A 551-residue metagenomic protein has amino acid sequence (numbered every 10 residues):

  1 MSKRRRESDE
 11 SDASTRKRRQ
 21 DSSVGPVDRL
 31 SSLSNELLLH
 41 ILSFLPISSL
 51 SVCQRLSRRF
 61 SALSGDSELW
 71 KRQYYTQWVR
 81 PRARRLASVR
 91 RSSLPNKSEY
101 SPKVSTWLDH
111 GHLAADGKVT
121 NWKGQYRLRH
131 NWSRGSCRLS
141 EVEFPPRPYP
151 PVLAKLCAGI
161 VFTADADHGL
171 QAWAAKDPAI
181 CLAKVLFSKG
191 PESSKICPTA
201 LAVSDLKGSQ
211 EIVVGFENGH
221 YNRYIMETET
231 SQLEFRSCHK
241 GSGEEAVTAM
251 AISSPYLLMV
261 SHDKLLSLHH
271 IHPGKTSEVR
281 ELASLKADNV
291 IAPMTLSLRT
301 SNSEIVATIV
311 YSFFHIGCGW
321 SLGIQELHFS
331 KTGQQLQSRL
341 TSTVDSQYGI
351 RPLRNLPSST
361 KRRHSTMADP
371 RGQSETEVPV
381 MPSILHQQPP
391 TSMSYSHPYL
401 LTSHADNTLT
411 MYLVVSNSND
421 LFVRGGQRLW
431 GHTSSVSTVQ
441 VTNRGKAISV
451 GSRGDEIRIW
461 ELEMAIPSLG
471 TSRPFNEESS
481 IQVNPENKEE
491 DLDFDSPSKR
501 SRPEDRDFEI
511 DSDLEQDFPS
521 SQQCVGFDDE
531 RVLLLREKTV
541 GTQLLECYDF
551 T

Functional and structural regions predicted by a protein language model:
S2-S31, S48, R55, R59-P191 (+3 more regions): Intrinsically disordered, low-complexity acidic/Ser/Thr/Pro-rich linker and tail segments in large eukaryotic scaffolds
L56, C157, A166, G208 (+8 more regions): Short loop/turn segments that connect beta-strands within the blades of beta-propeller domains, predominantly WD40
S67, N96-W107, G111-R339: Fungal eukaryote-biased detector of long internal structured cores
L170, Y221, L266, L409 (+2 more regions): Structural signal for beta-propeller blades
P198, V380, Q387-P390, E515-C524: Signature of short aromatic-glycine-proline-rich micro-motifs recurring in repeat-based ectodomains
F314-G317, N407, G454-E456, T539-G541: Short glycine/acidic-enriched loop and turn motifs that connect beta-strands
S396-T410, S437-L462, I466-P467: Loop/turn-rich, solvent-exposed surfaces of beta-rich toroidal or solenoidal domains
Q522-T551: Blade-level signature of beta-propeller repeat domains, shared across WD40, Kelch, NHL, RCC1 and BNR/Asp-box propellers
